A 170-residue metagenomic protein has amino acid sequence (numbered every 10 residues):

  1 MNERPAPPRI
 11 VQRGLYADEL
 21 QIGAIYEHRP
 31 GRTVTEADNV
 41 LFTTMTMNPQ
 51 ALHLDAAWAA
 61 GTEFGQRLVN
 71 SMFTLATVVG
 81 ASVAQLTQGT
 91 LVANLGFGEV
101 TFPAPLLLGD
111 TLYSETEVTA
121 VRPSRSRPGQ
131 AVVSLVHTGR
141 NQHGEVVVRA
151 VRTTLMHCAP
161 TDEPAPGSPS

Functional and structural regions predicted by a protein language model:
M1-I22, F102, L106-T111, E115-S170: HotDog/MaoC-like acyl-thioester-processing domains
N2-G96, T161-S170: Hot-dog-fold acyl-thioester-processing enzymes
